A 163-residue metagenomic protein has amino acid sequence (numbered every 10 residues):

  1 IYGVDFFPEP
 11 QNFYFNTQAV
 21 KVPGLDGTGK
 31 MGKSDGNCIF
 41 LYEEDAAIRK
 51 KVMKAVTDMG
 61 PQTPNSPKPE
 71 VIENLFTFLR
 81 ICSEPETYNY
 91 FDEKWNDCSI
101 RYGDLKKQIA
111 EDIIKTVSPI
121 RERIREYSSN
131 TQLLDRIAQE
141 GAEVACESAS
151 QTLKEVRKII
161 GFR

Functional and structural regions predicted by a protein language model:
I1-K115: Active-site cores that bind ATP or allylic diphosphates and position pyrophosphate for catalysis
F76, Y88-R163: Basic, alpha-helical terminal appendages of large translation-related enzymes
